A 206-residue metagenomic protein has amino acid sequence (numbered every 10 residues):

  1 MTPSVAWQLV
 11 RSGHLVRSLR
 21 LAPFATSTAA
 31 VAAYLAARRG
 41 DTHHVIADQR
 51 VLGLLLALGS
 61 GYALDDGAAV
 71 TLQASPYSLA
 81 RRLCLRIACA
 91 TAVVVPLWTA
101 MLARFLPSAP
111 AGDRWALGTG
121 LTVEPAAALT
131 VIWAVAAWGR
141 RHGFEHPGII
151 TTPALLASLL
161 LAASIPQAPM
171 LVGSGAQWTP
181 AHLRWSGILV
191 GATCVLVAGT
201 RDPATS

Functional and structural regions predicted by a protein language model:
M1-V10, V70-A74, T99-S108: Hydrophobic, membrane-facing alpha-helical anchors
M1-V45, W115-A116, W133, A137-H142 (+1 more regions): Hydrophobic alpha-helical transmembrane segments
Q8-L15, S75-L85, A109-G118: Short juxtamembrane and helix-loop transition motifs at transmembrane-helix boundaries in membrane proteins
A33-G59, L85-P153: Secretory targeting signals
G59-A69, L161-P169: Juxtamembrane membrane-interface segments at transmembrane alpha-helix termini
Y62-C89: Helix-loop-helix units of permease transmembrane domains in multi-pass membrane transporters, especially ABC
P76, P96, P147, P166-P169 (+1 more regions): Proline-rich intrinsically disordered, low-complexity coils
